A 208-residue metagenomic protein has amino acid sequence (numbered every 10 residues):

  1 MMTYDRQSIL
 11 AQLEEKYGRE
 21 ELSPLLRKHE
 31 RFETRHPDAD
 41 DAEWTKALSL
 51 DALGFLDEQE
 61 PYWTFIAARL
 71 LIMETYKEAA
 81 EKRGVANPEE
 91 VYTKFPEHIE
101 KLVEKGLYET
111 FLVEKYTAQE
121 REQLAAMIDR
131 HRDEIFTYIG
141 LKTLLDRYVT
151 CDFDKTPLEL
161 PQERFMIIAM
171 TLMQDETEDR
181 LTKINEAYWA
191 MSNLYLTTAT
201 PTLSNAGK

Functional and structural regions predicted by a protein language model:
M1-K208: Extended catalytic cores of very large enzyme megasubunits
